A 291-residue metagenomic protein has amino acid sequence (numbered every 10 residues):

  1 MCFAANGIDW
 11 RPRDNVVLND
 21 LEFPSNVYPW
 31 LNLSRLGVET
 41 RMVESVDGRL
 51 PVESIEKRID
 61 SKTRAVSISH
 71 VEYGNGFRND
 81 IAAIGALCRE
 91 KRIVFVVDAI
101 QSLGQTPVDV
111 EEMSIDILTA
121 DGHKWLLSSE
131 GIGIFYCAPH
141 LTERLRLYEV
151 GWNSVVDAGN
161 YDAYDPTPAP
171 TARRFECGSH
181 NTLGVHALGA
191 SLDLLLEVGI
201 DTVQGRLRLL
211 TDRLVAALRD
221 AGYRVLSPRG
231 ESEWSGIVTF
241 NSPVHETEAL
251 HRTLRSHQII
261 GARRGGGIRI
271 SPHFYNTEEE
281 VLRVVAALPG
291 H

Functional and structural regions predicted by a protein language model:
M1-H291: Pyridoxal 5′-phosphate
